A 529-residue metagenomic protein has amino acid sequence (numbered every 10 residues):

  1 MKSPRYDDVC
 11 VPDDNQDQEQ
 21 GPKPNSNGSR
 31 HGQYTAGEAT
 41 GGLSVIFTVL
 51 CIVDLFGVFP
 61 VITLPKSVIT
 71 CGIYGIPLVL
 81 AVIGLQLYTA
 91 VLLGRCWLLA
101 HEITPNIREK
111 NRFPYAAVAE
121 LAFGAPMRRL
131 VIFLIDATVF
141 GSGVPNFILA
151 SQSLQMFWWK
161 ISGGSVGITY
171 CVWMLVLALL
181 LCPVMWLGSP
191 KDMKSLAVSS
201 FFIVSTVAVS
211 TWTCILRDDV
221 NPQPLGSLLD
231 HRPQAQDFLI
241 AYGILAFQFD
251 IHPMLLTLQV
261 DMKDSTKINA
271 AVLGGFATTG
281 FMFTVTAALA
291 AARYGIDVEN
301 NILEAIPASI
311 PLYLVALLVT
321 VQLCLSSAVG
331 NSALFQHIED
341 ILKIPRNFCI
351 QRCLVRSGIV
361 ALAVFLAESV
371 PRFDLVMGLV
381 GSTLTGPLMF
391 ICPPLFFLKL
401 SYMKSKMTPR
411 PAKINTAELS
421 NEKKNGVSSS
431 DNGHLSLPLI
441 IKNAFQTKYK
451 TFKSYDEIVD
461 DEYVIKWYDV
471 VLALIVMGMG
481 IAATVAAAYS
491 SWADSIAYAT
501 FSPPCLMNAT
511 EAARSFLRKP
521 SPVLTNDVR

Functional and structural regions predicted by a protein language model:
M1-T63, L87-V91, R112, E418 (+5 more regions): Membrane-interface "cap" regions at the ends of multi-pass membrane proteins
T40-G41, W97-I135, V144-L175, A197-S200 (+4 more regions): Membrane-interfacial loop- and helix-cap regions that link adjacent transmembrane helices in polytopic membrane proteins
C51, L78-I83, A271, G275 (+1 more regions): Alpha-helical transmembrane segments of multi-pass membrane proteins, especially transporters and channels
F59, I83-R95, L177-W186: Central hydrophobic cores of alpha-helical transmembrane segments in multi-pass inner-membrane proteins across all
S67, P183-L187, F365-P371: Hydrophobic alpha-helical transmembrane segments
S67-P105, E109: Extracellular loop-to-transmembrane helix junctions
L85-A90, V204, T385-C392: Alpha-helical transmembrane segments and their membrane-interface exit regions
